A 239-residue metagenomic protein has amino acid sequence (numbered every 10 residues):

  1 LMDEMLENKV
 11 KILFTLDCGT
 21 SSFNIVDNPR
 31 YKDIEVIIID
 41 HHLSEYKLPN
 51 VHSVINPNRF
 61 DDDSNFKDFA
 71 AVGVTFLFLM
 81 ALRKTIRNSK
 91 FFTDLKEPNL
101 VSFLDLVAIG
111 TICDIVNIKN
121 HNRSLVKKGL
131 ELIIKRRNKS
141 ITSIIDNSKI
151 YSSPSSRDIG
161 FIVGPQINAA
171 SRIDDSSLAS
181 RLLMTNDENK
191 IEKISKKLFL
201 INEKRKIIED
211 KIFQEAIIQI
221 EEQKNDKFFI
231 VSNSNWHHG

Functional and structural regions predicted by a protein language model:
L1-I12, D17, K32-D33, N50 (+1 more regions): Hydrophobic helix-and-loop "lid/oligomerization" segment in the mid-to-C-terminal part of catalytic domains
L1-V74, N99: Hydrophobic, small-residue-rich alpha-helical packing segments that form membrane-like cores
V74-F78, L82: Alpha-helical metal-binding/catalytic segments enriched in His/Glu/Asp
